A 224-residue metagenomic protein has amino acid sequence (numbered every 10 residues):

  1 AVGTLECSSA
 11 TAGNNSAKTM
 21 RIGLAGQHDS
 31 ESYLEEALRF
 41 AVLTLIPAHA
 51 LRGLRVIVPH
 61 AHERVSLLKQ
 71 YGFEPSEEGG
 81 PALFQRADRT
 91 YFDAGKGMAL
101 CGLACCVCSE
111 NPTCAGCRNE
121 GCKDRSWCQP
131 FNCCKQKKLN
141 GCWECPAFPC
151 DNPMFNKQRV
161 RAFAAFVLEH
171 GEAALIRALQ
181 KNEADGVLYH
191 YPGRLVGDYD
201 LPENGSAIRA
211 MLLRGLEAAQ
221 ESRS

Functional and structural regions predicted by a protein language model:
V2-T19: A conserved beta-strand-loop-helix scaffold within acyl/acetyltransferase catalytic domains
G3-L5, Y71, G79: Short hydrophobic alpha-helix segments
M20-Y33: A short, internal acetyl-CoA/4′-phosphopantetheine-binding micro-motif in the GNAT/acyltransferase core
E31-I46: Conserved acetyl-CoA-binding loop-helix of GNAT-fold acetyltransferases
R55-V65: Conserved beta-strand-loop-alpha-helix junction that forms the acyl-donor binding cleft
I57, E74-A87: Conserved catalytic-core motifs of GNAT/GCN5-like acyltransferases
Y91-R223: Cysteine-centered metal-binding/redox modules
